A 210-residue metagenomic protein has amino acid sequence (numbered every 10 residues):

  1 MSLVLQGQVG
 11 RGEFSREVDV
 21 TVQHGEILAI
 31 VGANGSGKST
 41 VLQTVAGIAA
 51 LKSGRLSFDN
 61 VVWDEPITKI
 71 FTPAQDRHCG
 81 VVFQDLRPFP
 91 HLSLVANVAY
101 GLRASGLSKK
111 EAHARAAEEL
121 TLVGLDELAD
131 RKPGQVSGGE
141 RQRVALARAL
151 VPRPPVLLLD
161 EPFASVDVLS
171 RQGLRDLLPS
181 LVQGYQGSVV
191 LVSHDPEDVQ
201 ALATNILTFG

Functional and structural regions predicted by a protein language model:
V61-P66, R103, K110-L128, P179-S180: Conserved ABC ATPase "signature" region
L92-Y100: Short coil-to-helix segment of the ABC ATPase nucleotide-binding domain corresponding to the Q-loop/switch region
K132-V136, E140: Conserved ABC ATPase signature
L146: Hydrophobic anchor residue at the start of the ABC signature
V151-P155: A short, proline-enriched helix->beta-strand linker immediately N-terminal to the Walker B motif in ABC-type P-loop
L157-E161: Catalytic Walker B motif of ABC-type/P-loop ATPase nucleotide-binding domains
Q186-V192: Conserved H-loop
